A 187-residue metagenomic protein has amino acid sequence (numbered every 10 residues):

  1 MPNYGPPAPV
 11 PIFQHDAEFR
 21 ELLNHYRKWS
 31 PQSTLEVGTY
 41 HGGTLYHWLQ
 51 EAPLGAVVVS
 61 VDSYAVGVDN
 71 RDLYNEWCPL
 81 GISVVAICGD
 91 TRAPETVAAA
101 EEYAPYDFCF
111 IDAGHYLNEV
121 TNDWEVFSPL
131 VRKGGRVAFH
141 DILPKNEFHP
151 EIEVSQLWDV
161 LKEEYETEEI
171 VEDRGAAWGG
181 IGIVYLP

Functional and structural regions predicted by a protein language model:
M1-N3: N-terminal, positively charged/glycine-rich alpha-helical extensions of SAM-dependent methyltransferases
P6-P187: S-adenosylmethionine/decaboxylated-SAM
